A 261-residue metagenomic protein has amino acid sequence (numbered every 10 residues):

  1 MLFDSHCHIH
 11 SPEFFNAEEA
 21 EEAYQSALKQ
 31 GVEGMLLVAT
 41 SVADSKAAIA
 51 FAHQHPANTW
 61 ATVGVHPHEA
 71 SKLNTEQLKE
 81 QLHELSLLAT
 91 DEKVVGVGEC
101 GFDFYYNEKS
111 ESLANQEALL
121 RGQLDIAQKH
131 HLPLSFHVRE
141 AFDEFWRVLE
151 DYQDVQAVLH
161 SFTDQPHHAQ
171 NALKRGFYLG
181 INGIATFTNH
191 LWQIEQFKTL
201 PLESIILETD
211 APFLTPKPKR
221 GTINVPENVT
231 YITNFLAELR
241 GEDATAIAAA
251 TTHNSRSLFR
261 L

Functional and structural regions predicted by a protein language model:
M1-L261: Mid-domain alpha/beta scaffold segments of enzyme catalytic cores
